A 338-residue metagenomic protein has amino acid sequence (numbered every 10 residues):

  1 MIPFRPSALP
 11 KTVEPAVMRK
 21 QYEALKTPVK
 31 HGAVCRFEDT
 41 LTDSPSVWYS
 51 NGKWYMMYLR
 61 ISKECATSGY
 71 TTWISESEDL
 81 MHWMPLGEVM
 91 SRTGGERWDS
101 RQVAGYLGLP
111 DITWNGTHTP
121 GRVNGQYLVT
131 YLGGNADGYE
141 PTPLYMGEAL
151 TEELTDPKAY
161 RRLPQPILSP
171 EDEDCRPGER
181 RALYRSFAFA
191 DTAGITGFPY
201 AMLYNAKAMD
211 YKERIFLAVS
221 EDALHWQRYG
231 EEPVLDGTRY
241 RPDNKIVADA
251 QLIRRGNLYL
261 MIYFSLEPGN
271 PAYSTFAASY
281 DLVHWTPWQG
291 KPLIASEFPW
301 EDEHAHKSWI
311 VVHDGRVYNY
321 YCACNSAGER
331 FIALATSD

Functional and structural regions predicted by a protein language model:
M1-G105, L109-Y184, F189-K245, I253-E303 (+1 more regions): Beta-rich carbohydrate-recognition and catalytic domains
D249: Active-site/pore-lining binding-face segments in mid-to-C-terminal subdomains
